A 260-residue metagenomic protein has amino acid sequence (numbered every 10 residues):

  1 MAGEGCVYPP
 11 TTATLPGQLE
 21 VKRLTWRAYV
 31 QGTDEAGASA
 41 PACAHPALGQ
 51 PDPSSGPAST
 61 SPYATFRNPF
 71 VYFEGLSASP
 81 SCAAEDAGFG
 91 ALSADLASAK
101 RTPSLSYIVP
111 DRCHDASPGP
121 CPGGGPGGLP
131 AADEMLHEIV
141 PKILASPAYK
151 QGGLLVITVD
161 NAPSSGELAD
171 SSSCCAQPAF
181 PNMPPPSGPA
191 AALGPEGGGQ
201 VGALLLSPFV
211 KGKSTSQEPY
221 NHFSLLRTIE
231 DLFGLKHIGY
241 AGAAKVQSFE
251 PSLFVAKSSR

Functional and structural regions predicted by a protein language model:
M1-R260: N-terminal pro-sequences and low-complexity stem/linker regions of secreted or lumenal proteins
